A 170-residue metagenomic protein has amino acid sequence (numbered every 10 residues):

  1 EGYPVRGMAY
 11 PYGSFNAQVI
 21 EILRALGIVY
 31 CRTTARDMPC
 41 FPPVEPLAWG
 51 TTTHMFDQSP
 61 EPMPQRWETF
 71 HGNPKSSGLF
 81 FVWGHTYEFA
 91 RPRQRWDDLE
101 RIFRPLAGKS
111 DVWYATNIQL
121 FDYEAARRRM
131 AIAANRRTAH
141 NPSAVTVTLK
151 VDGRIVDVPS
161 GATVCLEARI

Functional and structural regions predicted by a protein language model:
E1-R66, A90-D98: Catalytic domains of cell-wall/extracellular-matrix polysaccharide-remodeling enzymes, centered on de-N-acetylation
V5, P46, S77-L79, V112: Structural motif
Y30-F41, L79-R169: C-terminal domain-boundary segment and adjacent tail
T69-F70, P105: A generic secondary-structure signal
H71-S76: Short glycine/proline-enriched loop/turn "hinge" motifs that connect secondary-structure elements and lie
